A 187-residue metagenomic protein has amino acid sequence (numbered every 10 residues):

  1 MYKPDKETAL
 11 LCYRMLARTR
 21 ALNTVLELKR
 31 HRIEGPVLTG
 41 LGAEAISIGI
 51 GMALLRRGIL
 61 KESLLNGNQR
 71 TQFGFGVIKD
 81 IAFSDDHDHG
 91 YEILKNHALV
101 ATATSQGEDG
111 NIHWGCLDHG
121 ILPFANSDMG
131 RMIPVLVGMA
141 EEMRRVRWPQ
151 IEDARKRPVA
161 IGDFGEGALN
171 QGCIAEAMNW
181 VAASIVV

Functional and structural regions predicted by a protein language model:
M1-G35: Cofactor-/ligand-binding subdomain signature composed of acidic, glycine-rich, tryptophan-containing flexible loops
T24-V187: Cofactor-binding active-site loop characterized by glycine-rich and histidine/acidic residues
